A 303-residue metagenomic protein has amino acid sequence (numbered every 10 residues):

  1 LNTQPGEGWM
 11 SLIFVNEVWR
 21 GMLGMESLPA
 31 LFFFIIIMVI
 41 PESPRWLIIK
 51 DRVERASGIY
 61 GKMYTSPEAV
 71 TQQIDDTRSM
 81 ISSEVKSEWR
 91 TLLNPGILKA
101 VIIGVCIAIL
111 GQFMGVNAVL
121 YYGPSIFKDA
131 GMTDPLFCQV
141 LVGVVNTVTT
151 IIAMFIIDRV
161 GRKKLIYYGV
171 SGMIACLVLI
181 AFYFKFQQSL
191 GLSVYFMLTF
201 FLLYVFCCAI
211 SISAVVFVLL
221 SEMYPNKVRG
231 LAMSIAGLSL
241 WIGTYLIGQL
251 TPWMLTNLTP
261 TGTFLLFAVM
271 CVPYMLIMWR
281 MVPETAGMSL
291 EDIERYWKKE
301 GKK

Functional and structural regions predicted by a protein language model:
L1-Y64, I81-K303: Alpha-helical transmembrane bundle of multi-pass membrane proteins
P67-S79: Short, well-structured alpha-helical segments
